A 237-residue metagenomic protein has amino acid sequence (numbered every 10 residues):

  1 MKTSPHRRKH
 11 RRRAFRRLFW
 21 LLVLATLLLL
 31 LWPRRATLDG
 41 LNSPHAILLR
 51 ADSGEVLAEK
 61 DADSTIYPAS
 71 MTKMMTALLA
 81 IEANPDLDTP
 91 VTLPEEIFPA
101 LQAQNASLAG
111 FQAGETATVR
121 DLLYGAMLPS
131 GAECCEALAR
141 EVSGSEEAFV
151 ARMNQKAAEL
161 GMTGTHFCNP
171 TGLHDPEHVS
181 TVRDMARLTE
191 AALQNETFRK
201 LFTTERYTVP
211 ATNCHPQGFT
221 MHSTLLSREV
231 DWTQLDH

Functional and structural regions predicted by a protein language model:
M1-F15: N-terminal Lys/Arg-rich, disordered targeting/topogenic segments
R11-L18, E115, V119: Structural motif marking the loop-to-transmembrane transition
R13, L24-T26, L225: Intrinsically disordered, low-complexity regions enriched in Ser/Pro/Gly/Gln/His and often acidic
F19-L31: Hydrophobic membrane-insertion alpha-helices, especially the h-region of bacterial N-terminal signal peptides
L30-R183, E190-E196: Active-site-adjacent loops and short helices of periplasmic peptidoglycan-processing enzymes
M162-T163, H174-H237: Domain-terminus/edge residues, biased toward the C-terminal soluble/receptor-binding domains of extracytoplasmic
